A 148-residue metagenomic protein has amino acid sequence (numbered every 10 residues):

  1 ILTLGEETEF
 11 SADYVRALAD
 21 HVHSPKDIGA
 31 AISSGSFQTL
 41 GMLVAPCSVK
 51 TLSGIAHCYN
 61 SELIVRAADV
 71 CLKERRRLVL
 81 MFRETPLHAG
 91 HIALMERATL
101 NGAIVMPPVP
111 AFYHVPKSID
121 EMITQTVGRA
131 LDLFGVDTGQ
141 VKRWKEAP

Functional and structural regions predicted by a protein language model:
I1-V79, T85-P148: A cross-family phosphate/adenosyl-ligand binding-site feature
